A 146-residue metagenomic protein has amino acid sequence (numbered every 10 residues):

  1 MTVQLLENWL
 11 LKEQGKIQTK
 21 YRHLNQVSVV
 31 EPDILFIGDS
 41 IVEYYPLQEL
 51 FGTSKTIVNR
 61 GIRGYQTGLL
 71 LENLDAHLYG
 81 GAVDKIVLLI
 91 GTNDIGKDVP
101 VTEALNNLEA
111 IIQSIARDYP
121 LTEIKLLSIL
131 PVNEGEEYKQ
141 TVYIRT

Functional and structural regions predicted by a protein language model:
M1-I37, V42-T53: N-terminal secretory targeting modules
H23-D33, E72-Y79, I112-R117: Short amphipathic alpha-helices and their capping/turn segments at secondary-structure boundaries
E43-F51, T56, G68-N106, S114 (+2 more regions): Oxyanion-hole/transition-state-stabilizing segment in secreted/luminal serine hydrolases and related acyltransferases
R60: Hydrophobic residues at beta-strand termini and immediately following loops that shape nucleotide-binding pockets
R63: Conserved SAM/SAH-binding beta-strand->alpha-helix loop
N106-L108, R145-T146: Well-ordered, non-membrane alpha-helical segments in soluble/globular domains
Y119-E123: A short helix->loop->beta-strand "cap" motif at the edges of active sites that frequently abuts
E134-T146: Substrate-gating cap/lid alpha-helix
